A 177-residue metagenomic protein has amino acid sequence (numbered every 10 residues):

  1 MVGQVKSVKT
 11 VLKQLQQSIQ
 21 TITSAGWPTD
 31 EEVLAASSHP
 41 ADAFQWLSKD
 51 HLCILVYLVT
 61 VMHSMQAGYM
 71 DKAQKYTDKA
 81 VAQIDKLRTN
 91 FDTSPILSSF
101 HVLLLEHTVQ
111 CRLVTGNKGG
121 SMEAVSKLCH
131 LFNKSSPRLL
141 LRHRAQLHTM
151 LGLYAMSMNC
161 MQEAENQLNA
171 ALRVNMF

Functional and structural regions predicted by a protein language model:
K13-D42, D78-D92, S126-P137, N169-F177: Amphipathic alpha-helical segments of tetratricopeptide repeats
S48-H51, L55, I96-S99, L103 (+2 more regions): Residue register of alpha-helical TPR repeats
I54, V61-K79, T89: Non-catalytic interaction/regulatory modules that flank or connect domains
H148-L151, A155, Q167: TPR/Sel1-like alpha-solenoid repeat signature
